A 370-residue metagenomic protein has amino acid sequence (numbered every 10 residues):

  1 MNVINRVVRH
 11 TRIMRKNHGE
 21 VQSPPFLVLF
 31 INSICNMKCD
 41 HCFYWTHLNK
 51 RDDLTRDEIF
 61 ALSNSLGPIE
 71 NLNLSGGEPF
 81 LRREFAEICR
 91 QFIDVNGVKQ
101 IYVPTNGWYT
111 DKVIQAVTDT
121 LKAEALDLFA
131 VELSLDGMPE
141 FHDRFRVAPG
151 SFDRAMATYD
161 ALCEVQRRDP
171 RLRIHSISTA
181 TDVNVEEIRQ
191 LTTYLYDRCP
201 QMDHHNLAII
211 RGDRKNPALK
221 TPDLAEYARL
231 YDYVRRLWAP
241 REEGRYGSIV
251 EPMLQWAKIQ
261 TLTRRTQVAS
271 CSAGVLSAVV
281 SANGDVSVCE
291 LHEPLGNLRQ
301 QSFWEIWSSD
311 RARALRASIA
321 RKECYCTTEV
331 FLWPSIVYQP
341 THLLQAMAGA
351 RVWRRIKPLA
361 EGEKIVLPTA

Functional and structural regions predicted by a protein language model:
M1, A123-S287, L291-N297, Q301 (+2 more regions): Radical SAM enzyme [4Fe-4S]-AdoMet core and its adjacent flexible, acidic and glycine-rich loops/tails across
M1-P24, E242-T263, F331-E363: Alpha-helical membrane-targeting segments
N2-F129, D213, Q339: Conserved alpha-helical substructure of the radical SAM core
H10, D285-A370: Flexible mid-to-C-terminal extensions adjoining Fe-S/redox cofactors in radical SAM and related proteins
V28, N32-C35, R264, A282 (+1 more regions): Residue-level signal for mature regions of secreted extracellular proteins and peptides
D40-F43, S272, C324-T327: Cys/His/Pro-rich metal-binding microdomains
H41, W45-L48, S277, L295 (+1 more regions): Secreted/processed peptides and extracellular or luminal domains of membrane proteins
